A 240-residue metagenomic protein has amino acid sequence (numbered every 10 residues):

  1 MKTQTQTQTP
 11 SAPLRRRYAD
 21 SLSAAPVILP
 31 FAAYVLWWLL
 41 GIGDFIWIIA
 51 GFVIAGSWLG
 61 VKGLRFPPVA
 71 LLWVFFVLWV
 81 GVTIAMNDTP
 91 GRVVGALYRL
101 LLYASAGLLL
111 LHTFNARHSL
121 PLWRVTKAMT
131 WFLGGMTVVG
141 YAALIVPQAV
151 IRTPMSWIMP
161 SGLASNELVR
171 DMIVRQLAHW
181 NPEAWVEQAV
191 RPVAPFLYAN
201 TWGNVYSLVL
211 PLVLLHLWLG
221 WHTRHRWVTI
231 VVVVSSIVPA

Functional and structural regions predicted by a protein language model:
M1-G95, H225: Transmembrane signal-anchor hairpin modules in multi-pass inner-membrane enzymes, especially those that act on
A32-Y34, T126-P147, S165-A240: Alpha-helical transmembrane segments of multi-pass inner-membrane proteins
L39-G43, G56-G60, V82-T89, L111-F114 (+3 more regions): Structural signature of transmembrane alpha-helix termini at the membrane-water interface
I42-F45, D88-R99, A149-I158, H179-R191: Membrane interfacial helix motifs at helix-loop boundaries and amphipathic/re-entrant anchors
F45-I54, Y98-L109, T201-L219: Hydrophobic core segments of transmembrane alpha-helices in multi-pass, intramembrane catalytic enzymes
I54-F66, L111-L122, L212-T223: Structural signal for the C-terminal ends of transmembrane alpha-helices and the immediately following loop
V61-P68, M159-I173: Alpha-helical transmembrane segments of integral membrane proteins, especially early/N-terminal helices
P90-A149, S156, G162: Transmembrane alpha-helical segments and their membrane-water interfaces
